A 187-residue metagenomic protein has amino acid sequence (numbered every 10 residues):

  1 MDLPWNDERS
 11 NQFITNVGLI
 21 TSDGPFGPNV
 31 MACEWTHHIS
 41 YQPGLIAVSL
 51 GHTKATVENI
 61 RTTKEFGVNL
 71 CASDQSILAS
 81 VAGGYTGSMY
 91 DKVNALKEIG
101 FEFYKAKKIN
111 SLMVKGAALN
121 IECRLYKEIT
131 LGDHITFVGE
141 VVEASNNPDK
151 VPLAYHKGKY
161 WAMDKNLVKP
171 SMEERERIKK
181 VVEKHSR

Functional and structural regions predicted by a protein language model:
M1-R187: Basic, polyanion-binding surface patches
